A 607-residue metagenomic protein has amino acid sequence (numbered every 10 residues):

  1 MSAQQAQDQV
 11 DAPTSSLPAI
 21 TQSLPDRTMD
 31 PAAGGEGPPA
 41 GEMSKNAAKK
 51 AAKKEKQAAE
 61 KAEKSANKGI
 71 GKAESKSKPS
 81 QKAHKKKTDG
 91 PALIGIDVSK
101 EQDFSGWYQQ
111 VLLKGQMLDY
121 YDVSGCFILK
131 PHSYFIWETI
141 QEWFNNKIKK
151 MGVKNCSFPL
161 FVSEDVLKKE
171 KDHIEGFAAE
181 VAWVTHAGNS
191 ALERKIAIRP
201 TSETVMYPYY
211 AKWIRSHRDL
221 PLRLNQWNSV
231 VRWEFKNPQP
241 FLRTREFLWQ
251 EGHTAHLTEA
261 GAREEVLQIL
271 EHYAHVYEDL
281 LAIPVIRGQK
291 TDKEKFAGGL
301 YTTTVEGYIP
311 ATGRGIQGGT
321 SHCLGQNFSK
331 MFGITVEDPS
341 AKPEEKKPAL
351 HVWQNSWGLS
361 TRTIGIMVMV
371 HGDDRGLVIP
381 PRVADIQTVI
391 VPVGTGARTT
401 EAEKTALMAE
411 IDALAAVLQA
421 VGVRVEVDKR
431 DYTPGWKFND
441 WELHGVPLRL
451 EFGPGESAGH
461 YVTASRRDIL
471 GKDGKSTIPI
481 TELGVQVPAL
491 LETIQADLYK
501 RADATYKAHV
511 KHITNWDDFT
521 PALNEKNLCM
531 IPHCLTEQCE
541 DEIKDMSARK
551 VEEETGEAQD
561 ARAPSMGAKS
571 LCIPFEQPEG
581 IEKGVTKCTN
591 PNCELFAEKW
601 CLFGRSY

Functional and structural regions predicted by a protein language model:
S2-Y607: NTP/phosphate- and nucleic-acid-binding module
